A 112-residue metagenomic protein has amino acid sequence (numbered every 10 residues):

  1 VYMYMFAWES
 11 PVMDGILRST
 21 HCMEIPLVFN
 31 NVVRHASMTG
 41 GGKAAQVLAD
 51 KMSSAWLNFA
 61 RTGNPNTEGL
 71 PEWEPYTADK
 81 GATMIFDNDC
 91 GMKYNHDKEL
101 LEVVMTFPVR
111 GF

Functional and structural regions predicted by a protein language model:
V1-F112: C-terminal helix-and-tail extensions that cap enzymatic domains
